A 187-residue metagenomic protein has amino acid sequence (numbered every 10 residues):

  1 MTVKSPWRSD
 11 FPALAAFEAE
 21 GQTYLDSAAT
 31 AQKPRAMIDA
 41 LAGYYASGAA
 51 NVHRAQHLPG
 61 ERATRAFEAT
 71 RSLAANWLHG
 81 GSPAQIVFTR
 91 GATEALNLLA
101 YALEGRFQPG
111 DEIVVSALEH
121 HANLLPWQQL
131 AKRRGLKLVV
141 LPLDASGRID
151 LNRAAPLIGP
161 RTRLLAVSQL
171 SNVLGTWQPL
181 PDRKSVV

Functional and structural regions predicted by a protein language model:
M1-S185: Pyridoxal 5′-phosphate
